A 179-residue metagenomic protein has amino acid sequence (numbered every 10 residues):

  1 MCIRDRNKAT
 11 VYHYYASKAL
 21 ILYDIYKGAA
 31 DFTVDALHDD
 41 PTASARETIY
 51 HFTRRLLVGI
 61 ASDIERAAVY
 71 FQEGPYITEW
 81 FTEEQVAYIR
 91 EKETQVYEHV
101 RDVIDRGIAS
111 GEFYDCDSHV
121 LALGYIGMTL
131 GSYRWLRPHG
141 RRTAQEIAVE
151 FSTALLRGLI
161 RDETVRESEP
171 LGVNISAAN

Functional and structural regions predicted by a protein language model:
M1-R6, D35, D39: Short, compositionally biased segments
R4-L20, D24: Helix-turn-helix
D24, H38-R66, A122-Y125, E169-I175: Hydrophobic alpha-helical connector segments
D31-D35, F81-S110, H119-L123: Amphipathic alpha-helical packing segments from all-alpha helical-bundle domains
R54-V58, S62, T94-A109, M128 (+1 more regions): C-terminal peripheral helix-coil segments that are non-catalytic and often amphipathic
A61-E83: Amphipathic alpha-helical segments used for helix-helix packing
A68-Q72, C116, R166-E169: Short, hydrophobic secondary-structure boundary micro-motifs
